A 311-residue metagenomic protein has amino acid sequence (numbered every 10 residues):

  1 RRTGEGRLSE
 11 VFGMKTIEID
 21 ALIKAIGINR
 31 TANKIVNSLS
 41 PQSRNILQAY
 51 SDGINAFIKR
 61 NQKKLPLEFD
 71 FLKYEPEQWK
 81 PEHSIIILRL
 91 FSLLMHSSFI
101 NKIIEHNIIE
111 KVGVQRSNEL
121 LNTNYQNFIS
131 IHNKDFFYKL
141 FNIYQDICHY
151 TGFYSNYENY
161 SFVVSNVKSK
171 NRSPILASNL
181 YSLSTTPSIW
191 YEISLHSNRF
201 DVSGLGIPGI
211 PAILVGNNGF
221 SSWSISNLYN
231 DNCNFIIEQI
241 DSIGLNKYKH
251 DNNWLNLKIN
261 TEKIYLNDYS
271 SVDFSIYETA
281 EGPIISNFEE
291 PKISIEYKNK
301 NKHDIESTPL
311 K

Functional and structural regions predicted by a protein language model:
R1-K311: Mature extracytoplasmic enzyme cores
